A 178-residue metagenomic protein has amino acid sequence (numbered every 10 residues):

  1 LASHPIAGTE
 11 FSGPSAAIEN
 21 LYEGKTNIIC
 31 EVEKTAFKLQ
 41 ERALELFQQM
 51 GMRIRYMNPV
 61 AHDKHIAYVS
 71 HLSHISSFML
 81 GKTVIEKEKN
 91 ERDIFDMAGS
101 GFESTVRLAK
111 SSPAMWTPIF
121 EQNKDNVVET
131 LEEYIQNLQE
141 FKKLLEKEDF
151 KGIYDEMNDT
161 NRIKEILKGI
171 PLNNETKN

Functional and structural regions predicted by a protein language model:
L1-S15: Rossmann-like NAD(P)(H) cofactor-binding subdomain of soluble oxidoreductases
A7-E10, T35-A36, V127: Alpha-helix N-cap/loop-to-helix initiation residues
S12, F37-E41, L131: Conserved strand-to-helix beginnings and helix N-cap segments that scaffold or border functional pockets
A16-L21, P118: Short, flexible, solvent-exposed loop/turn segments with mixed acidic/basic and small polar residues
E19-R107: Internal alpha-helical scaffold of NAD(P)-dependent oxidoreductase catalytic cores
H71-H74, D159-I166: Alpha-helical scaffold segments in carbohydrate-active enzymes
E91-D159: Interdomain hinge/lid region at the active-site interface of Rossmann-like NAD(P)-dependent oxidoreductases
E165-N178: Long, positively charged, glycine-interspersed low-complexity recognition regions
